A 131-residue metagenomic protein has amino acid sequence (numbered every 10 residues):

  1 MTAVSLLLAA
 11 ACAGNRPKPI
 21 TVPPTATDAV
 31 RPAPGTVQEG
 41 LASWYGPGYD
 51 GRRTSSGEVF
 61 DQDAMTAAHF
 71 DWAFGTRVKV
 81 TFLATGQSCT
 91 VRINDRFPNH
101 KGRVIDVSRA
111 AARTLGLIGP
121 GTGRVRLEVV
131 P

Functional and structural regions predicted by a protein language model:
T2-P131: Secreted/periplasmic proteins
